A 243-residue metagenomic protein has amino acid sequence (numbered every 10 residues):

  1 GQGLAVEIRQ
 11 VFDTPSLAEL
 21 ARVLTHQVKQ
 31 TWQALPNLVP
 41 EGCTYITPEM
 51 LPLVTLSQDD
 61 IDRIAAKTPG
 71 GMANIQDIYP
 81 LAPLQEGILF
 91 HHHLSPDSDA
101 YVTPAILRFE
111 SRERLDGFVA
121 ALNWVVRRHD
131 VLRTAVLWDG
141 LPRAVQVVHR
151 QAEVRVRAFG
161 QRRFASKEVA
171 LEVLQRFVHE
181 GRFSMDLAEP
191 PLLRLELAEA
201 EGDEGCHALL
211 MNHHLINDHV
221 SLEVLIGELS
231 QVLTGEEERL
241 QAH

Functional and structural regions predicted by a protein language model:
G1-H93, L171-E172, Q241-H243: Regions immediately C-terminal to embedded phosphopantetheine-bearing carrier domains
K67-R150, F164-H243: Acyl-group handoff/entry surfaces in thioester-processing enzymes
F159-Q161: Transmembrane beta-barrel domains of Gram-negative outer membranes and organellar outer membranes
